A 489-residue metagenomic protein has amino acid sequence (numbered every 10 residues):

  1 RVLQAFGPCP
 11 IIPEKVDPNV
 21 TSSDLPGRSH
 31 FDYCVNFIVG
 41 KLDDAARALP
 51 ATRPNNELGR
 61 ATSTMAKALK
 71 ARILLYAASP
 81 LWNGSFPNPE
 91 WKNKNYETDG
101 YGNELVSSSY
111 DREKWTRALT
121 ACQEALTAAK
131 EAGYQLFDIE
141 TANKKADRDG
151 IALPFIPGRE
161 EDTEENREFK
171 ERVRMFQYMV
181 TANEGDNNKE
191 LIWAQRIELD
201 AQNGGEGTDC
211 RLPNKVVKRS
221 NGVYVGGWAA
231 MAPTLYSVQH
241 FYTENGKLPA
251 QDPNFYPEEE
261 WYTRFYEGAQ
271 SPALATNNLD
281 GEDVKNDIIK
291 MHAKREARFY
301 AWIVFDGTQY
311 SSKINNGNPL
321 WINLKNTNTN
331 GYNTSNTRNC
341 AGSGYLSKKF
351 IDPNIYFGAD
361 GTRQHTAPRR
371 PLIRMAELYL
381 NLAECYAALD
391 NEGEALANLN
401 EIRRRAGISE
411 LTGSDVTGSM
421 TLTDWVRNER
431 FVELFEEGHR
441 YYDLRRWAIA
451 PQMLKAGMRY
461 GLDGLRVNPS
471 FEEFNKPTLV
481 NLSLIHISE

Functional and structural regions predicted by a protein language model:
R1-I11, F31-L49, L58-S85, D111-L126 (+6 more regions): Extended, hydrophobic/aromatic-rich amphipathic alpha-helical segments that build helical scaffolds
C9-R28, L81-R117: Short coil/linker segments at helix-helix boundaries
P10-P13, N55-G59, T64, N83-E90 (+4 more regions): Short, glycine/acidic-rich hinge or "gate" loops at secondary-structure transitions that mediate conformational
V20-H30, Y356-Q364: Acidic/His metal-coordination segments adjacent to aromatic residues that form catalytic metal sites in metalloenzymes
A51-G59, G361-H365, A387, G413: Acidic, serine/threonine- and proline-rich low-complexity regulatory regions
L75, E97, Y101-Y110, L119 (+10 more regions): Long, intrinsically disordered, low-complexity segments
N203-R298, V304: Segments forming glycine/polar-rich beta-alpha architectures that bind adenosine-containing cofactors
